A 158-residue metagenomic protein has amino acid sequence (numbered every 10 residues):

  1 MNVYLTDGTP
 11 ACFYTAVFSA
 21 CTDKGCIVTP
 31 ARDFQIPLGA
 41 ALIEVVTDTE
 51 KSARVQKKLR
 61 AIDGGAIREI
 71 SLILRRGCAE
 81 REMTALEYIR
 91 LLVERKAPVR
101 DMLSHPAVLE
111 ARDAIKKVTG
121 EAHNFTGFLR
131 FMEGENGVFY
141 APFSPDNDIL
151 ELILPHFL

Functional and structural regions predicted by a protein language model:
M1-T49: N-terminal ordered "arm"
N2-V3, P30-R32, T47, K51 (+1 more regions): Extended, charged helical/alpha-beta scaffold domains that provide interaction surfaces
C21-K24, K58, I62: Generic N-terminal helix/loop capping motif
